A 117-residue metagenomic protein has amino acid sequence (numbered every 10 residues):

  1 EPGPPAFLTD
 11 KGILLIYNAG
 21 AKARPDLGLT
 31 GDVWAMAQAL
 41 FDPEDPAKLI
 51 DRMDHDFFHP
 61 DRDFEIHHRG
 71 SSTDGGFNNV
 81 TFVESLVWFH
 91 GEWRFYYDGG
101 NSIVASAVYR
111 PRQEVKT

Functional and structural regions predicted by a protein language model:
E1-T117: Carbohydrate-active catalytic/glycan-binding domains of CAZyme proteins, especially the secreted or lumenal ectodomains
